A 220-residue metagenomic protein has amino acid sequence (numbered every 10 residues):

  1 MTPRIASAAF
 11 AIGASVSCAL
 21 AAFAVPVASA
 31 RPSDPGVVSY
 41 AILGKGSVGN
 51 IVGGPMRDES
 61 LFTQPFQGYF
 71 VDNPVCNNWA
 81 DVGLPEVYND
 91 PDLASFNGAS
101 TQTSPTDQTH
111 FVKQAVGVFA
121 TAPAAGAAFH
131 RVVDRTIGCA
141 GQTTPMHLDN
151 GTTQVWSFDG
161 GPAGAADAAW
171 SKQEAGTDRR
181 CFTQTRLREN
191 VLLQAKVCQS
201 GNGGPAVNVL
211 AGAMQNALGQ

Functional and structural regions predicted by a protein language model:
T2, A6-A8, A19-S39: C-terminal region of N-terminal signal peptides and the immediate post-cleavage residues of exported proteins
S29-S100: N-terminal "mature-domain start" segment
F62-F66, D134-R179: Short Gly/Thr-rich strand-loop-strand
N97-S104, R180-R188: Short, surface-exposed beta-strand/loop micro-motifs that present aromatic residues
G98-F129: A short acidic-to-branched-hydrophobic micro-motif
H110-K113, T177-T183: Short, surface-exposed coil-to-beta transition loops
V112-A115, R186-Q199: Short, well-ordered beta-strand elements
K196-Q220: Surface-exposed amphipathic alpha-helical segments
